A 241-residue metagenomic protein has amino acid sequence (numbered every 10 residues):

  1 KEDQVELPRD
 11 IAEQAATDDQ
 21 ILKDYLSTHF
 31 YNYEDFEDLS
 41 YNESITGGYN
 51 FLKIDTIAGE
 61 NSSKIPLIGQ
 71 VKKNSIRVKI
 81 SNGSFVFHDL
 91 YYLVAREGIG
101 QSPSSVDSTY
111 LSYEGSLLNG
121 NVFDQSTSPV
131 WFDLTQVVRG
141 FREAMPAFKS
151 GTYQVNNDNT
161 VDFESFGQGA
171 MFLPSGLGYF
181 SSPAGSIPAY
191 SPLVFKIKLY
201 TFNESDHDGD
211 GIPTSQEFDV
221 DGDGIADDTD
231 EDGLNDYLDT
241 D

Functional and structural regions predicted by a protein language model:
K1-D241: Cross-family detector of peptidyl-prolyl cis-trans isomerase
